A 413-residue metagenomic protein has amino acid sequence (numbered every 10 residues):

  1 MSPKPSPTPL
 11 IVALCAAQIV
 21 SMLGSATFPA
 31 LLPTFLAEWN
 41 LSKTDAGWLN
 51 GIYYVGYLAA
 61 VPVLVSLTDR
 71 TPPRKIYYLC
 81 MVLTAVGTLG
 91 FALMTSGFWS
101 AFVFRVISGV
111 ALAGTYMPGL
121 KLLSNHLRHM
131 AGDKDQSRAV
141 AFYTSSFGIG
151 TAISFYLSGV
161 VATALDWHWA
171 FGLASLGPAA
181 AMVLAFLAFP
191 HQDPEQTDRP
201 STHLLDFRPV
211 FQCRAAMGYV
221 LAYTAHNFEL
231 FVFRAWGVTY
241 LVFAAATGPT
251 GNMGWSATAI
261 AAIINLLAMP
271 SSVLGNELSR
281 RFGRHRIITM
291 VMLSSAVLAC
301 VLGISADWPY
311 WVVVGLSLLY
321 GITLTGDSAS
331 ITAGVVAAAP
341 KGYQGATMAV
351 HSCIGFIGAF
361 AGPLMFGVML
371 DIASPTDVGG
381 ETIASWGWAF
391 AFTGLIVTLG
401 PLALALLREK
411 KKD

Functional and structural regions predicted by a protein language model:
S2-K4, Q192-L221: Juxtamembrane intracellular "pre-TM" segments in multi-pass secondary transporters
F28-P29, A215-M269, G362: Extracytoplasmic gate region of multi-pass secondary transporters
A59-G97: Conserved MFS/SLC helix-loop-helix module at the cytosolic interface between two early adjacent transmembrane helices
R70-M81, R280-M292: Cytoplasmic membrane-interface "Motif A"-like loop-to-helix N-cap segments of 12-TM Major Facilitator Superfamily
F104-F147: Cytoplasmic helix-loop-helix junction between adjacent transmembrane helices in 12-TM secondary transporters
F142-F189: Helix-loop-helix hairpin linking two adjacent transmembrane segments in secondary transporters
W169-F186, G387-A405: Symmetry-related core transmembrane helices of the 12-TM Major Facilitator Superfamily/SLC fold
H285-I331: C-terminal transmembrane helical hairpin of 12-TM major facilitator-type secondary transporters
